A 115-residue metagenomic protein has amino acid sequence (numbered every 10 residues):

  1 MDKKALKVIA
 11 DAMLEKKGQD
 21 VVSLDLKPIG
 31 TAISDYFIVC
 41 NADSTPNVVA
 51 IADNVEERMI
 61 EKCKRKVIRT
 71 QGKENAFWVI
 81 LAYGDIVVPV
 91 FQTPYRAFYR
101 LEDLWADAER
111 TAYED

Functional and structural regions predicted by a protein language model:
M1-I33, A42-V79, T93-P94, L104-D115: Polybasic/polar functional segments that serve as interface/processing modules
L81-Y83: Active-site beta-strand termini and strand-to-loop segments that position acidic
A97-R100: Switch/connector loops and helix/strand junctions flanking conserved nucleotide-binding motifs in nucleotide-processing
